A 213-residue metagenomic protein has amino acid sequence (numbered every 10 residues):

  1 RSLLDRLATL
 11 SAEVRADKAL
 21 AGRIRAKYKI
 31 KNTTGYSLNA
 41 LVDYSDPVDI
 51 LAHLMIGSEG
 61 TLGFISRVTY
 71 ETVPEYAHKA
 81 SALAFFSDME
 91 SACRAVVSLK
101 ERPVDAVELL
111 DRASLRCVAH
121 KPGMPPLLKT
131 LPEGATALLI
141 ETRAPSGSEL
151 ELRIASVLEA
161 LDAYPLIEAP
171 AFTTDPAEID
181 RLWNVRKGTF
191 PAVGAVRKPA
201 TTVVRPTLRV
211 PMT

Functional and structural regions predicted by a protein language model:
R1-T213: Noncatalytic alpha-helical scaffold of FAD-dependent oxidoreductases
